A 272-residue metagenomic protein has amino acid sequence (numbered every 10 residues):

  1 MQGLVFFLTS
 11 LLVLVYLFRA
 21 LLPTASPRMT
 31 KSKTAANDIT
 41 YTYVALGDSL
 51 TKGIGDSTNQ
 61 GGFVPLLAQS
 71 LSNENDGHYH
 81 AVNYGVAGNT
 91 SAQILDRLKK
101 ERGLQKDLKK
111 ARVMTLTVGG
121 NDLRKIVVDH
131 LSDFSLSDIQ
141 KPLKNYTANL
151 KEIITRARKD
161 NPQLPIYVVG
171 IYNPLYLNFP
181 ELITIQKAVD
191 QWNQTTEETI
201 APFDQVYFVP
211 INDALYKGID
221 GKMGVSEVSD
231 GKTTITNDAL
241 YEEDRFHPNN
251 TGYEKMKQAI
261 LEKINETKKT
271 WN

Functional and structural regions predicted by a protein language model:
Q2-A20: Hydrophobic membrane-insertion alpha-helices, especially the h-region of bacterial N-terminal signal peptides
L22-G85, L104-K106: Serine-esterase "nucleophile elbow" of acetyl-processing enzymes
T42-A45, H80-G85, R112-T117, P165-G170 (+1 more regions): Structural recognition of the beta-strand scaffold that forms the well-ordered cores of secreted hydrolase catalytic
V86-A87, S91, H130-N145, N178-I185: Surface-exposed cleft-lining segments at the edges of enzyme active sites
D96-K141: Oxyanion-hole/transition-state-stabilizing segment in secreted/luminal serine hydrolases and related acyltransferases
P174-D213: Substrate-gating cap/lid alpha-helix
I211-D244: Mobile gating loops/cap/lid regions near enzyme active sites that modulate substrate access
K232-N272: Histidine-centered active-site loop/cap adjacent to the catalytic His in serine esterases/O-acetyl transfer systems
